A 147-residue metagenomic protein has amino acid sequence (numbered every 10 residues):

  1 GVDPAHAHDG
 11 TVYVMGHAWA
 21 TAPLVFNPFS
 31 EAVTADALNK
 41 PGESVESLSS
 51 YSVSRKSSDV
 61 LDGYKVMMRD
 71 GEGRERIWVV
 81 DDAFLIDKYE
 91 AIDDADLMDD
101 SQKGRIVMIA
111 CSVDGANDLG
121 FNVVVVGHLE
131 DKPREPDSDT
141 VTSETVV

Functional and structural regions predicted by a protein language model:
G1-V147: Solvent-exposed, non-transmembrane regions of membrane-associated and secreted proteins
